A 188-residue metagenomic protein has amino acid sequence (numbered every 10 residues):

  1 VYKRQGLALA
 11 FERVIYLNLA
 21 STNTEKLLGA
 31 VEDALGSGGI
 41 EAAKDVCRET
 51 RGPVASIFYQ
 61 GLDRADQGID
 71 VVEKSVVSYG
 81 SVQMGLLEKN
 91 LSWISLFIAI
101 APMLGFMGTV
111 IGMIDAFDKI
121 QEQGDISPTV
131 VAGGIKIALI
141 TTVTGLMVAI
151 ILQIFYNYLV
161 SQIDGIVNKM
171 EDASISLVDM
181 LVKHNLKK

Functional and structural regions predicted by a protein language model:
V1-Y2: Short, small-residue-biased leader/transition segments that mark boundaries at the very start of proteins
A10-Y16, A149-Q162: Alpha-helical transmembrane segments of multi-pass membrane proteins
S21-M107, I111-D125, I154-K188: Predominantly long cytosolic amphipathic alpha-helical stalk/bundle segments
G124-L139: Hydrophobic alpha-helical transmembrane segments and adjacent short intramembrane/lumenal linkers of inner/organellar
K136-I154: Hydrophobic alpha-helical transmembrane segments of polytopic membrane proteins
